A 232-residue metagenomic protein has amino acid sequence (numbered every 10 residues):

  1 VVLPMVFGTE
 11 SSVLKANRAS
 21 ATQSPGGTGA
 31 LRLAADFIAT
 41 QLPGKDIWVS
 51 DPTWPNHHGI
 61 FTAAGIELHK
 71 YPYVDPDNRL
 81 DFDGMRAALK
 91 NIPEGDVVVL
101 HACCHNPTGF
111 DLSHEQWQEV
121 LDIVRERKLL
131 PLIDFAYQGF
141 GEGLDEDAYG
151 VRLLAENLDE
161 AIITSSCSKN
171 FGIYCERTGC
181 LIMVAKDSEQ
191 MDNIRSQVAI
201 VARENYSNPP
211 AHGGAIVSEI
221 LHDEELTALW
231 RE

Functional and structural regions predicted by a protein language model:
V1-E126, G139-F140, Y149: Conserved core of the PLP fold type I
A30, C175, G213-I216: Catalytic-loop motifs flanking and including active-site residues across diverse enzymes
E126-L129, L158-D159: A short helix->loop->beta-strand "cap" motif at the edges of active sites that frequently abuts
A136: Conserved Walker B
E142-L144: Conserved ATPase-coupling elements of RecA-like P-loop NTPase cores
G150-N193: Active-site PLP attachment segment
R195-G214, I220-E232: Structural signature of PLP-dependent enzymes
